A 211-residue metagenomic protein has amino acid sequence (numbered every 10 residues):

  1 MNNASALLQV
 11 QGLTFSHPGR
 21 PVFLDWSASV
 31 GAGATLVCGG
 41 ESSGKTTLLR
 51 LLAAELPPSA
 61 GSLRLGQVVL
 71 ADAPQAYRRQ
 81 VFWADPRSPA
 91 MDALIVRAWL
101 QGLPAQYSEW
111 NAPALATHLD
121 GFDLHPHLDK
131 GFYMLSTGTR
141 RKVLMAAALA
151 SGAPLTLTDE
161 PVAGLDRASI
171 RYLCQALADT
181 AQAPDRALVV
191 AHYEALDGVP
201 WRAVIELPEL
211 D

Functional and structural regions predicted by a protein language model:
M1-A32: A short, flexible loop at the N-terminus of ABC-type nucleotide-binding domains that lies
A53: Helix-to-loop junction immediately C-terminal to a conserved catalytic motif
P58-D72, A76-Y77: Conserved ABC transporter NBD signature motif
R87-E109, A114: Q-loop/switch helix immediately C-terminal to the Walker
A112-L128: Conserved ABC ATPase "signature" region
M145: Hydrophobic anchor residue at the start of the ABC signature
E160-P161: Walker B catalytic motif
